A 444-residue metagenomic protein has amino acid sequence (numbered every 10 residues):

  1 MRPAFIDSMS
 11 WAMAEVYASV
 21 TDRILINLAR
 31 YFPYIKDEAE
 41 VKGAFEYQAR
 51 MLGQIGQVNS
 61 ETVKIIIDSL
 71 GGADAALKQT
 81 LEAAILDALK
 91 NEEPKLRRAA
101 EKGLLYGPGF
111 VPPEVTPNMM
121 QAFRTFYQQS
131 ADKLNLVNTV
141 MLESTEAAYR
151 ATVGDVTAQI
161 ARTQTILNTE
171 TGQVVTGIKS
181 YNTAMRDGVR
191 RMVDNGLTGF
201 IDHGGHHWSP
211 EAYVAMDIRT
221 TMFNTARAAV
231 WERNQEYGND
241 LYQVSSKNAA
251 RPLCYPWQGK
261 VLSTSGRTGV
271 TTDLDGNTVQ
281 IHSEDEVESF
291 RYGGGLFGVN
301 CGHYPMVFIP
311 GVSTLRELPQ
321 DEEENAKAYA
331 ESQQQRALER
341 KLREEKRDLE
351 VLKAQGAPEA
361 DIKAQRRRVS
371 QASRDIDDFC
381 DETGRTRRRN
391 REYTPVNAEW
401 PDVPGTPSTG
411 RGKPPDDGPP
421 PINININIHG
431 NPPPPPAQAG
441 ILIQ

Functional and structural regions predicted by a protein language model:
M1-D187, G311-V312, P319-Q444: N-terminal leader/targeting and assembly helices and adjacent pre-domain segments
Q159-Y213, D217, A228-E232, E236-Y237: A charged, amphipathic alpha-helical module
V175, K179-R186, R191, W208 (+11 more regions): Conserved structured core elements
V189-M192, M222-A229, R233, L349 (+2 more regions): Hydrophobic, Leu/Ile/Phe/Ala-enriched alpha-helical segments that form helix-helix packing faces
F200, W208-P310, T314, L318-D321: Acidic, glycine-rich two-metal-ion catalytic cores of nucleic acid-processing enzymes
